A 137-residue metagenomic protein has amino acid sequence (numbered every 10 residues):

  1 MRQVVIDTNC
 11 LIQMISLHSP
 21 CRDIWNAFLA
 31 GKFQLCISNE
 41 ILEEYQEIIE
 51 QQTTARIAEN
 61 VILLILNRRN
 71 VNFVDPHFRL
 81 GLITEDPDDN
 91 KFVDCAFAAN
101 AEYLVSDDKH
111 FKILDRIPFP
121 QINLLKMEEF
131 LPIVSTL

Functional and structural regions predicted by a protein language model:
M1-H18: Metal-dependent nucleic-acid phosphoesterase active-site entry motif
I6, H18, R22-E50: PIN/NYN-family metal-dependent endoribonuclease catalytic core
D7-T8, I37-S38, D107, K126: A secondary-structure boundary/capping signal
C10-L11, I41, H110-F111: Alpha-helix capping/helix-boundary segments
A27, I65, C95, R116: Hydrophobic/aromatic ligand-binding patch that stacks against planar heteroaromatic rings of cofactors or nucleotides
N39-L66, I133-L137: Extended, non-globular alpha-helical segments
V71-L104, K109, I113: Active-site neighborhoods of divalent-metal-dependent phosphate/nucleic-acid chemistry enzymes
K109-L137: Acidic, PIN/NYN-like endoribonuclease modules and their adjacent C-terminal/linker elements
